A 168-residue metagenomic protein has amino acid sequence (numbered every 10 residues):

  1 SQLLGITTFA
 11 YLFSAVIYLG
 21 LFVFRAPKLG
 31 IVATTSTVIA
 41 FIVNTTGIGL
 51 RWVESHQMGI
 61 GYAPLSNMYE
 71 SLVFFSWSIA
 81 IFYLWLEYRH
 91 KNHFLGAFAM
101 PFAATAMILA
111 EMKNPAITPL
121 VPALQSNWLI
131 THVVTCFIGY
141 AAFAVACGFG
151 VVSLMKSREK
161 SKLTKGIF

Functional and structural regions predicted by a protein language model:
S1-F168: Polytopic transmembrane helical bundles with strong interfacial aromatic enrichment
